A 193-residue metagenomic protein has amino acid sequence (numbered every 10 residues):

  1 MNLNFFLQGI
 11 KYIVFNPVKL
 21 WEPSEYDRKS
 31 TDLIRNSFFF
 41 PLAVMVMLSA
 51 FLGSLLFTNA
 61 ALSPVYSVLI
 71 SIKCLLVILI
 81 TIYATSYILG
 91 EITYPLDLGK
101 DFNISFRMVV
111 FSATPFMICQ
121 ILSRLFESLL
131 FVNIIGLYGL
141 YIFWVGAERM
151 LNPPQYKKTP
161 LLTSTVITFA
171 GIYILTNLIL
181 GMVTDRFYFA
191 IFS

Functional and structural regions predicted by a protein language model:
M1, V68, L122-F126: Select transmembrane alpha-helical segments in multipass membrane proteins
N2-K100: Selected alpha-helical membrane-embedding segments in polytopic membrane proteins
F6-G9, I13, G171, L175 (+1 more regions): Short, hydrophobic-biased amphipathic alpha-helical segments
K19-L20, R35-A43, I72-L75, T114-M117 (+4 more regions): Generic detector of bulky aromatic hydrophobic side chains
V46, A50-S54, Q120-S123, Y173 (+1 more regions): Structural signal for membrane-spanning alpha-helices in multi-pass inner-membrane proteins, emphasizing helix cores
L56, L125-F126, V183: Helix-loop junctions at the membrane-solvent interface of multi-pass transporters, primarily the C-terminal
G90, P95-I174: Hydrophobic alpha-helical transmembrane segments and adjacent short intramembrane/lumenal linkers of inner/organellar
L175-S193: Juxtamembrane boundary at the C-terminal end of a transmembrane helix
